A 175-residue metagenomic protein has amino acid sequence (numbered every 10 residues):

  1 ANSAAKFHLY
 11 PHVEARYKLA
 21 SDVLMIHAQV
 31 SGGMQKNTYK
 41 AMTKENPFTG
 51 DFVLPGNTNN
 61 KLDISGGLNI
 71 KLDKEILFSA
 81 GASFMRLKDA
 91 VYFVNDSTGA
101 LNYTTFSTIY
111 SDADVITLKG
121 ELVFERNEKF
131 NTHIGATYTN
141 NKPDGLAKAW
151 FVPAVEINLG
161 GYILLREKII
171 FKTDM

Functional and structural regions predicted by a protein language model:
K6-Y10, E14-M175: Exposed, low-structure sequence patches enriched in small/polar residues
